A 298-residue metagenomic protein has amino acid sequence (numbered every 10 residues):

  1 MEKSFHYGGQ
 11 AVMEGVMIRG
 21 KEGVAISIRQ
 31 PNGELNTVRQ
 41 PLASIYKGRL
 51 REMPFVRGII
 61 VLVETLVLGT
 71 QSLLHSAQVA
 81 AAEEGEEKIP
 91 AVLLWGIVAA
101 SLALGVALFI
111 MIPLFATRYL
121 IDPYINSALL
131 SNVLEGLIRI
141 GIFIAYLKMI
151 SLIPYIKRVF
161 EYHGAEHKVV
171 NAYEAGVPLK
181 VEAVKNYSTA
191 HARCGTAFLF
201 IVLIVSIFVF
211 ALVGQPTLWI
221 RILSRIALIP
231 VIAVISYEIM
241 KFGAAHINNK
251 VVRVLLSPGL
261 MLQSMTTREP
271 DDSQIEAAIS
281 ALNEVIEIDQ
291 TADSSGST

Functional and structural regions predicted by a protein language model:
M1-L74, A81: Divalent-cation
E2-I18, E22, N32, L129 (+3 more regions): Polar-ligand-bearing catalytic/cofactor-coordination segments of membrane-embedded or membrane-tethered inner-membrane
A43, R49, L62, G69-I89 (+8 more regions): Multi-pass alpha-helical transmembrane bundle typical of ion/small-solute transporters and intramembrane aspartyl
P54-A80, F242, H246-M265: A transmembrane-helix-recognition feature enriched in membrane-embedded lipid enzymes and envelope glyco-/phospholipid
S72-V79, S101-I125, V202-I226, P230-A233 (+1 more regions): Juxtamembrane "helix exit" motif at the C-terminal ends of alpha-helical transmembrane segments in multi-pass membrane
A81-E87, A116-L134, V213-L223, F242-L256 (+1 more regions): Membrane interface segments of multi-pass transport proteins and intramembrane proteases
L93-F109, H191-V202: Select subsegments of transmembrane alpha-helices in polytopic membrane proteins, especially boundary-proximal
I140-K148, I226-K241: Alpha-helical membrane-embedded segments
